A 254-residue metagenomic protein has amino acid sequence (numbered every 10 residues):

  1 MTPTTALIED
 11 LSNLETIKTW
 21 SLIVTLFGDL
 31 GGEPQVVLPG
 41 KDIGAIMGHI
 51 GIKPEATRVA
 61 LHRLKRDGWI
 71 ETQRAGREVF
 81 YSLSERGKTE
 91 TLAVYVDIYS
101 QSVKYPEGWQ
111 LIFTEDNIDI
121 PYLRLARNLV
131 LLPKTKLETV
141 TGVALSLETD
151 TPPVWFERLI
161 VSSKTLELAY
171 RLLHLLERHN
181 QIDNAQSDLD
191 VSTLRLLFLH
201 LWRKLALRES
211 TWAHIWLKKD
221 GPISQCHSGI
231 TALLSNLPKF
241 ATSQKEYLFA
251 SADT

Functional and structural regions predicted by a protein language model:
T2-D29: Short alpha-helical segments that sit at the start of domains
P34-I46: Short acidic, hydrophobic short linear motifs in intrinsically disordered regions
R58-H62, V79: Short, hydrophobic-biased segments on the C-terminal half of alpha helices that form "recognition helices"
G68: Glycine-centered, phosphate/nucleic-acid-interacting loop/turn motifs that mediate DNA/RNA or nucleotide
R74-F80: Short, Lys/Arg-rich nucleic-acid/phosphate-binding segment
K88-Q110: Short, amphipathic alpha-helical interaction segments positioned at domain boundaries
D116-F198: Mid-protein regulatory/catalytic core that forms ligand/cofactor-binding pockets and protein-protein interaction
E167-T254: C-terminal regulatory/effector modules of DNA-binding transcriptional regulators
